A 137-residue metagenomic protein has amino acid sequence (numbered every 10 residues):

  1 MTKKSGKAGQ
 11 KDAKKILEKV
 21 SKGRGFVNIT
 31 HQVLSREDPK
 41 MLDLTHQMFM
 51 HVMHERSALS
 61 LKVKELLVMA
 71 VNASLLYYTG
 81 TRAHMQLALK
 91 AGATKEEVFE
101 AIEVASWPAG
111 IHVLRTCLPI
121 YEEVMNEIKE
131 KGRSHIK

Functional and structural regions predicted by a protein language model:
M1-K62, C117-K137: Acidic, glycine/proline-rich low-complexity segments that act as flexible tails and inter-domain linkers
P39, S57, T94, W107 (+1 more regions): Alpha-helix boundary/capping and short turn/kink residues
T45-F49, L66-A73, A101-P108, C117: Short alpha-helical scaffolding segments that buttress acidic/His motifs in well-ordered protein cores
L61-L66, E96-E100: Alpha-helical scaffolds flanking conserved acidic
A73-F99: Mid-chain, well-packed structural core segment of small domains
L76-Q86, S106-I120: Short amphipathic alpha-helical segments at helix boundaries and their inter-helical linkers
Q86-A93, A109, I120-K129: Short alpha-helical linear motifs
A93-E103, I128-K137: Charge-rich, acidic-biased intrinsically disordered regions
